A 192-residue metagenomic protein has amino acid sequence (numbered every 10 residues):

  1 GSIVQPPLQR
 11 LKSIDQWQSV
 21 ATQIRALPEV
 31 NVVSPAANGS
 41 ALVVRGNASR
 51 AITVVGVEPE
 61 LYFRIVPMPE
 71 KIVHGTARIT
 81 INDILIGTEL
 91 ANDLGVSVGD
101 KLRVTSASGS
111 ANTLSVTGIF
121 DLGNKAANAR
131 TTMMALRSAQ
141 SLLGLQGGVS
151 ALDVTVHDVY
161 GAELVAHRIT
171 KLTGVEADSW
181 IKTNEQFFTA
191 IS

Functional and structural regions predicted by a protein language model:
G1-A51: Hydrophobic, regular-secondary-structure patches
L8-D15, V44-G46, Y62-P67, T80-I81 (+4 more regions): Solvent-exposed, non-transmembrane alpha-helical starts
V20, I24, M68, V165-L172: Short amphipathic alpha-helices in soluble, non-transmembrane regions that often serve as interface/regulatory elements
P28-N31, L94, G147, T173: Structural motif
A36-G39, A48-V57, V73-R137: Hydrophobic secondary-structure segments that place a key small or acidic residue at a functional site
A107-S192: Mechanotransmission and gating elements of multispan inner-membrane complexes involved in transport and envelope
